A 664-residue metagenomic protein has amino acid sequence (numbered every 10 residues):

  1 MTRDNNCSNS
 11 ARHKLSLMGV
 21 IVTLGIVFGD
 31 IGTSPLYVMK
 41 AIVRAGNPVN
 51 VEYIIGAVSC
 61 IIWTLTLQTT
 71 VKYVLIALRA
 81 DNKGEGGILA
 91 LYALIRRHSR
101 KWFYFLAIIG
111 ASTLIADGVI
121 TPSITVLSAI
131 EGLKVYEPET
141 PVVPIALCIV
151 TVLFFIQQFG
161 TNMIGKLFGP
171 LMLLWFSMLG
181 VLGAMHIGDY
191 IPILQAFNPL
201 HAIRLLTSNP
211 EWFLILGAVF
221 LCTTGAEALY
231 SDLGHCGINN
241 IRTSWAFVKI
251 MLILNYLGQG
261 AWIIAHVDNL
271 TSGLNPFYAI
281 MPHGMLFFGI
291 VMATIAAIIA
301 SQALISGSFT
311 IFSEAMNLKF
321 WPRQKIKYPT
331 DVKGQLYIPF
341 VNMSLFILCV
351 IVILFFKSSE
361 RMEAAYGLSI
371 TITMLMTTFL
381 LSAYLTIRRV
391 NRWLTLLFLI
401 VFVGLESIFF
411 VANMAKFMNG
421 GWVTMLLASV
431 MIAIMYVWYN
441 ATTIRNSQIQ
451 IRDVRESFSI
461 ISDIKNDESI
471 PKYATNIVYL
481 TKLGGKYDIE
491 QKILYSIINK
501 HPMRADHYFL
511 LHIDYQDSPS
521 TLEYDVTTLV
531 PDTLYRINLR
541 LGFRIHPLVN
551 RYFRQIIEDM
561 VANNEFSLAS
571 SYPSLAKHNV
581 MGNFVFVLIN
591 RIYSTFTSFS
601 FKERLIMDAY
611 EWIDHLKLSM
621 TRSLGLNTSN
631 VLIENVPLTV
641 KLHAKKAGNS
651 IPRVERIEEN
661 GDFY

Functional and structural regions predicted by a protein language model:
T2-Y664: The structured alpha-helical core of multi-pass membrane proteins
